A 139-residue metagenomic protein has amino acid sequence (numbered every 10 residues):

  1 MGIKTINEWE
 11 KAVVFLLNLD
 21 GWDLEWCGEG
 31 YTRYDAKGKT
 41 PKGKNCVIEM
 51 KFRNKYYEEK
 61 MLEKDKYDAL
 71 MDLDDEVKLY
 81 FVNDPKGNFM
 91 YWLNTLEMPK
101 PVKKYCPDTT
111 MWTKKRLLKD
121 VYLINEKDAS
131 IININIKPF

Functional and structural regions predicted by a protein language model:
M1-G28: Acidic-basic catalytic patches of nuclease active cores, encompassing PD-(D/E)XK and other metal-cofactor nuclease
F15, L19, K39-K42, D75 (+1 more regions): Non-catalytic C-terminal interaction segments of nucleic acid-processing enzymes
W26, V47, L79-N83: A structural signal for short, well-ordered beta-strand segments and their strand-loop junctions that often border
E29, K51-R53, P85: Histidine- and/or cysteine-centered catalytic micro-motif in compact active-site loops
T32: Beta-rich catalytic cores
A36-G38, K42-Y56: Conserved catalytic cores of phosphodiester-cleaving nucleases, focusing on short active-site segments
N54-Y67: Active-site-adjacent loop/helix micro-motif of nuclease/hydrolase catalytic cores
